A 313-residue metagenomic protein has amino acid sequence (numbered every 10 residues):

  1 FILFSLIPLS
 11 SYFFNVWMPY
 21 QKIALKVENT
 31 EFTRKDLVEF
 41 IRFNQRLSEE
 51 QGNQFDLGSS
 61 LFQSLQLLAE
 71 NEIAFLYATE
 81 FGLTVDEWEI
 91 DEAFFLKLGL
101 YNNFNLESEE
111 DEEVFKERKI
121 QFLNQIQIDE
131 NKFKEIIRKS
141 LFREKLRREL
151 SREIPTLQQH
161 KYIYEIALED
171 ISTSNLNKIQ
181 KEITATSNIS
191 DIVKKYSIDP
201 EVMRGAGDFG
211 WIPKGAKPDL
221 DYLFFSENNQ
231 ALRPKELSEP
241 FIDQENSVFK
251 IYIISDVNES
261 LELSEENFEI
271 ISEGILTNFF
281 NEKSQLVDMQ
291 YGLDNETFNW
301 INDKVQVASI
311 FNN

Functional and structural regions predicted by a protein language model:
F1-S60, L293-N313: Short, low-structural-confidence N-terminal segments
K22, E107, F115, Q159 (+3 more regions): A C-terminal, polar beta->alpha supersecondary segment
K22-T30, E50-F55, S59-L65, A74-T84 (+5 more regions): Second-shell loop/turn segments in exported
V38-L61, E80-Q158, D170-N175: Charged, solvent-exposed helices and adjacent loops that form client-binding or oligomerization surfaces
N71-F75, R143, T186: Alpha-helical transmembrane segments of polytopic integral membrane proteins, especially the permease/helical cores
I90, I183, S190-K194, M203 (+3 more regions): Structured N-terminal alpha/beta-domain signature that marks small ligand/cofactor-binding or signaling modules
E117-E169, K195-S197, A216-E266: Proteostasis/folding factors centered on peptidyl-prolyl cis-trans isomerases
